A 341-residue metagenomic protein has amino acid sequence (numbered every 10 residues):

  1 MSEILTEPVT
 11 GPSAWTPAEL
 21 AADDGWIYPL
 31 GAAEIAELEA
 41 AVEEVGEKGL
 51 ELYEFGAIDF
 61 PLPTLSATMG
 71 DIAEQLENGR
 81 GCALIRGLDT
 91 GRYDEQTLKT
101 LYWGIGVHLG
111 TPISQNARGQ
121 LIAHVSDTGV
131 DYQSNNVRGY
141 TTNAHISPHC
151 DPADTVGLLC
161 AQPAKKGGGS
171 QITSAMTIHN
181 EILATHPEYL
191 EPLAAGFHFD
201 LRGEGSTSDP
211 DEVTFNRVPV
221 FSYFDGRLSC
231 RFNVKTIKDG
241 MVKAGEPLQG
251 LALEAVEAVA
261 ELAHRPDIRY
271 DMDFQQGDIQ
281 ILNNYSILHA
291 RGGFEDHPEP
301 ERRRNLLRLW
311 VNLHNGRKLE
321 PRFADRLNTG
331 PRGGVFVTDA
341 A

Functional and structural regions predicted by a protein language model:
M1-D71, N78-G79, A83, G87-R92 (+4 more regions): Active-site environment of non-heme Fe oxygenases that use a 2-His-1-carboxylate facial triad
Q96-W103, I172-S174: "Short basic amphipathic alpha-helical interaction patches in structured regions
Y102-I113: A short alpha->loop->secondary-structure connector
